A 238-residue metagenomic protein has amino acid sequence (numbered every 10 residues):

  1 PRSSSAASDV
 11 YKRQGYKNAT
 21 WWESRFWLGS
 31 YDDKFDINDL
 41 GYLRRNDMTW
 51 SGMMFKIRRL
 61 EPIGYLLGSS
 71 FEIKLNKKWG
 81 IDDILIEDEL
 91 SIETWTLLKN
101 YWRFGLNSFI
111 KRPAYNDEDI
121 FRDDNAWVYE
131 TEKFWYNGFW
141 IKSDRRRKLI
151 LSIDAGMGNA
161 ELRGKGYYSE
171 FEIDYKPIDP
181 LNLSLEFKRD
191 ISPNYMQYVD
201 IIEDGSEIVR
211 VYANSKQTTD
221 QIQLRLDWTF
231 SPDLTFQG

Functional and structural regions predicted by a protein language model:
P1-A7, Y11: Single conserved hydrophobic/aromatic residue that forms the stacking wall/gate of nucleotide- or nucleobase-binding
S8, D36-Y42, D82-D88, N116-N125 (+2 more regions): Outer-membrane beta-barrel translocator domains and adjoining extracellular loop/strand segments of Gram-negative
D9, D47-S51, I86-L90, K133-N137 (+2 more regions): Residues that define the transmembrane beta-barrel architecture of outer-membrane proteins
R13-K17, M53-I57, I92-T96, F139-S143 (+3 more regions): Residues on the lipid-exposed face of transmembrane beta-strands in outer-membrane beta-barrel proteins
T20-F26, P62-L66, N100-L106, R147-I153 (+2 more regions): Repeated loop/turn-to-beta-strand initiation elements of outer-membrane beta-barrel proteins
L28-K34, I57-R59, I73-I81, S108-A114 (+2 more regions): Transmembrane beta-strands of outer-membrane beta-barrel pores
S30-I37, S69-L75, N116-F121, R147-I153 (+2 more regions): Flexible, solvent-exposed coil segments and beta strand-coil junctions, predominantly the extracellular/periplasmic
N38-L43, K78-W79, D123-W127, G156-N159 (+1 more regions): Extracellular loop and loop/strand-boundary signature of outer-membrane beta-barrel proteins
